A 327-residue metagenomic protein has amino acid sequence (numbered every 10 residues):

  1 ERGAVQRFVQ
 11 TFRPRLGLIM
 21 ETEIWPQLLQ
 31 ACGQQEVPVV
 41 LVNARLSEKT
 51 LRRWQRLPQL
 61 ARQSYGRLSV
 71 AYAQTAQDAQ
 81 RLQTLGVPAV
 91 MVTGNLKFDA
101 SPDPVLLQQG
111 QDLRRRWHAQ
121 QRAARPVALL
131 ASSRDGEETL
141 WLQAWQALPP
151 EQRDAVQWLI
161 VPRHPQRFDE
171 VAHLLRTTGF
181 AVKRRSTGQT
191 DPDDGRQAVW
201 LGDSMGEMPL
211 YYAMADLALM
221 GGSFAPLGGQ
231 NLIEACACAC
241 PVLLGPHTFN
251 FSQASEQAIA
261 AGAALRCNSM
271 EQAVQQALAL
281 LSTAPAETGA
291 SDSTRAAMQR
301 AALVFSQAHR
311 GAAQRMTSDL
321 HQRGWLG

Functional and structural regions predicted by a protein language model:
E1-L107, D112, S133-D135, L148-D154 (+1 more regions): Active-site and donor-binding regions of nucleotide-sugar-utilizing enzymes
F12-L16, G195-L227: Acidic donor-binding loop of glycosyltransferase active sites
L28, E137, E207, Q230-N231 (+1 more regions): Conserved sugar-transfer catalytic core signal across GT-A, GT-B, and GT-C glycosyltransferases
V37-V39, V182, V242: Hydrophobic beta-strand scaffold residues
L68, T84, A213-P285, S293-F305 (+1 more regions): Catalytic binding pocket for nucleotide-activated donors in carbohydrate/polymer assembly enzymes
G94, K183-T187, D194-S204: Active-site donor-binding acidic/aromatic loop of nucleotide-activated sugar and phosphosugar transferases involved
Q108-G188: Conserved catalytic-core segment of nucleotide-activated headgroup transferases in glycan assembly
A308-G327: C-terminal alpha-helical cap of glycosyltransferases
